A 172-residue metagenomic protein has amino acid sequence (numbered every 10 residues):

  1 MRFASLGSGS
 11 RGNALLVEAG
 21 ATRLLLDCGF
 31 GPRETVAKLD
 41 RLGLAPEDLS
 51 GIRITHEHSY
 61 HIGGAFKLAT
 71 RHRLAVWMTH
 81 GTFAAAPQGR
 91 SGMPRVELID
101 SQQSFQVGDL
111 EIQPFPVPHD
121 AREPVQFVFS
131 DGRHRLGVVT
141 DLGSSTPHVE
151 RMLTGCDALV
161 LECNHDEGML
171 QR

Functional and structural regions predicted by a protein language model:
M1-L42, V125-D141, A158: Conserved beta-strand hairpin/beta-sheet module of binuclear metal-dependent hydrolase folds, prominently
L26-G29, S50-E57, W77-H80, G137-D141 (+1 more regions): Active-site neighborhood of phospho(di)ester-bond hydrolases with catalytic His/Asp-centered motifs
R33-M78: Active-site metal-binding motif and surrounding structural segment of the metallo-beta-lactamase
D48, V107, T154-G155: Alpha-helix C-terminal capping/helix-to-coil transition sites in glycosyltransferase folds
H58-I62, A84-A85, A121-R122, S144-P147 (+1 more regions): Active-site environment of divalent metal-dependent phosphoester hydrolases
R71-H72, G92, G155: Short, structured coil segments at secondary-structure junctions
M78-R133: Metallo-beta-lactamase
P147-R172: Cap/insert and terminal regions of metallo-dependent hydrolase folds
